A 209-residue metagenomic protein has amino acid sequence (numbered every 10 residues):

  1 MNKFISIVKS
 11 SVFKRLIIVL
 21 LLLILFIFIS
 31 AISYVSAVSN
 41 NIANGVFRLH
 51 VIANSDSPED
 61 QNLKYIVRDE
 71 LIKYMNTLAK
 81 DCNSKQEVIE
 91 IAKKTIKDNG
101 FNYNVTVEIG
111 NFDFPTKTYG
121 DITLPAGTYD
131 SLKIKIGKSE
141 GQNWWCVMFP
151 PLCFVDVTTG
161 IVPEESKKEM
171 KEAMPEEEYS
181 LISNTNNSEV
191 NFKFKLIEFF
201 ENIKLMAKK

Functional and structural regions predicted by a protein language model:
M1-S10: N-terminal Lys/Arg-rich, disordered targeting/topogenic segments
K14-A31: Hydrophobic membrane-insertion alpha-helices, especially the h-region of bacterial N-terminal signal peptides
S30-I42: Aromatic-capped interface at the extracytoplasmic side of an N-terminal signal-anchor transmembrane helix
G45-K85, I89: Early exported N-terminus immediately downstream of N-terminal targeting peptides
N54, E70-L78, I91, T95-N99 (+2 more regions): Structured segments of extracytoplasmic/periplasmic soluble domains in secreted or envelope-associated proteins
K85-V147: Mid-length scaffold segments of soluble, non-membrane domains
I122-V190: Soluble extracytoplasmic domains of inner/organellar membrane proteins
K195-K209: Short, low-complexity, Pro/Ser/Thr/Gly-rich segments in the mature regions of secreted, periplasmic
